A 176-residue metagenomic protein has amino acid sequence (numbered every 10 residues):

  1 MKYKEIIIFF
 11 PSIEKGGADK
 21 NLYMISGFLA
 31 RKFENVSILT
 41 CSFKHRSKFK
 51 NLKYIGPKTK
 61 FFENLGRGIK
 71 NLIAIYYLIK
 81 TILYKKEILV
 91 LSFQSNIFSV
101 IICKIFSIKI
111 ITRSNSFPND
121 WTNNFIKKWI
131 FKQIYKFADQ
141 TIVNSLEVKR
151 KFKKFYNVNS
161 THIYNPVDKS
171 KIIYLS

Functional and structural regions predicted by a protein language model:
K2-I7: Extreme N-terminal starter segment of soluble prokaryotic enzymes
I8-G66, V148-K153: N-terminal strand-loop element at the rim of the active site of nucleotide-sugar-dependent glycosyltransferases
T40-C41, V90-F93, V143-N144: Short beta-strand scaffold positions
F62, I97-F98, I108-F125, D139-Q140: A short, histidine- and acid-enriched strand-loop-helix "catalytic/donor-clamping" loop that lines the nucleotide-sugar
N71-A74, L91-F98, S114-N115: Short His-centered aromatic/hydrophobic patch
Y76-L83, N124-T141, F155: Membrane-proximal helix-turn-helix segments that form the acceptor-binding/catalytic region of lipid-linked
E147, P166: Carbohydrate-associated surface elements
I173-S176: A short helix/loop element that forms part of the nucleotide-sugar donor recognition site in Leloir-type
